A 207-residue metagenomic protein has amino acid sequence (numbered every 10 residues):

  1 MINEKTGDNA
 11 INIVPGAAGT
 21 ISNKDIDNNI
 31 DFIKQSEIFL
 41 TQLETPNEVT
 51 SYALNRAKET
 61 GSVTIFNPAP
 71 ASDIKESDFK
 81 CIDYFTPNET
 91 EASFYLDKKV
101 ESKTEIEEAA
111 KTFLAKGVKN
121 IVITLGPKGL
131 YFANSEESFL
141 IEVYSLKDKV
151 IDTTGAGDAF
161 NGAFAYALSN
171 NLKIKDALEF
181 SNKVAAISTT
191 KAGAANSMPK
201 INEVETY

Functional and structural regions predicted by a protein language model:
M1-E37, N55, V204-Y207: Conserved N-terminal subdomain of the carbohydrate kinase-like
E4, I13, E37, E44 (+3 more regions): Conserved functional loop/turn residues at catalytic and ligand-binding sites
D8-I11, E37-I38, V63-T64, D83-Y84 (+2 more regions): Structural motif
I13, D25, L96-K99, N134: Short, flexible helix/strand-to-coil boundary loops that buttress conserved ligand/catalytic motifs in alpha/beta
G16-A18, A69-A71, T90-A92, Y144-K147: Short, acidic/turn-prone active-site loops that include or flank metal/cofactor- and phosphate-binding residues
I30-Q35, E76-F79, A115: Alpha-helix termination/capping residues and helix-transition junctions
I38-E108, K128-L130: Conserved beta-alpha-beta core of the PfkB/ribokinase-like small-molecule kinase fold
D73-S77, K103-Y207: Conserved phosphate-binding/catalytic region of the ribokinase-like
